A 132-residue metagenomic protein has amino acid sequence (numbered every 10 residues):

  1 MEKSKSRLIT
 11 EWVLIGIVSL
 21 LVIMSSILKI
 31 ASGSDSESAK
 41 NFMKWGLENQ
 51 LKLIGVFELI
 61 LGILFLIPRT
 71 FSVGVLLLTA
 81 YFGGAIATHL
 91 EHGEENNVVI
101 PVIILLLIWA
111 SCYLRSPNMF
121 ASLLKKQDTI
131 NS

Functional and structural regions predicted by a protein language model:
M1-S132: Membrane-interface extramembranous regions
